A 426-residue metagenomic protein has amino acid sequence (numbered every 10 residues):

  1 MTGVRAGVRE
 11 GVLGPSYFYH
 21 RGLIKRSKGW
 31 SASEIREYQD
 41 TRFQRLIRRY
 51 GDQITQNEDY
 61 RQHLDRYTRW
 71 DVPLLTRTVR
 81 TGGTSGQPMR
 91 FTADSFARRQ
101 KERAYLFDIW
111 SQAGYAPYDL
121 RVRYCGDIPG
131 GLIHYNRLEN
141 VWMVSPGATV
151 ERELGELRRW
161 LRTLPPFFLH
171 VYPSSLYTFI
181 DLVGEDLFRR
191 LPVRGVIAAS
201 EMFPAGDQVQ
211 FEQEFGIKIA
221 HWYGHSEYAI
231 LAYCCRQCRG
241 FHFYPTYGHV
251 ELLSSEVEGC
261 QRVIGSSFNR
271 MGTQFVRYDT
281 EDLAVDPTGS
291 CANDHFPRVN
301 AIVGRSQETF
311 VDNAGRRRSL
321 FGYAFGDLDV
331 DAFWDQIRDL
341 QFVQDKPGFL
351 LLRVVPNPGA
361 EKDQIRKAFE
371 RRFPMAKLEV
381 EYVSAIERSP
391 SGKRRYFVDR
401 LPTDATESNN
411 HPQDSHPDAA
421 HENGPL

Functional and structural regions predicted by a protein language model:
M1-R80, G86-D119, D127, T163 (+6 more regions): Nucleotide 5′-phosphate-binding alpha/beta core
Y50, T81, R121, L169 (+6 more regions): Residue-level signal for inorganic ion chemistry
L120-V122, I264: Conserved beta-strand elements of the Class I
G126-Y244: Conserved adenylate-forming
L169, M271-G272, V276-P374: AMP-binding/adenylate-forming catalytic core of the ANL superfamily
F203-S290, S306-Q307: Conserved AMP-binding/adenylate-forming
E256-V257, A314, S391: Residue-level recognition of short loop/turn positions
